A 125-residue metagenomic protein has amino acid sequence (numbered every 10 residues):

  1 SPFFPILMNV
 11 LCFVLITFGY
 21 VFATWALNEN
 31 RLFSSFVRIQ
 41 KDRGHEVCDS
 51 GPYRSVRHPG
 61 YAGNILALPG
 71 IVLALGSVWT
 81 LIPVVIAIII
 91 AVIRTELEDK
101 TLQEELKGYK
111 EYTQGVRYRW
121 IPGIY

Functional and structural regions predicted by a protein language model:
S1-I6: Membrane-interface helix termini and inter-helical loops of multi-pass transporters
L7, L11-R31, K41-Y125: Hydrophobic transmembrane alpha-helices
